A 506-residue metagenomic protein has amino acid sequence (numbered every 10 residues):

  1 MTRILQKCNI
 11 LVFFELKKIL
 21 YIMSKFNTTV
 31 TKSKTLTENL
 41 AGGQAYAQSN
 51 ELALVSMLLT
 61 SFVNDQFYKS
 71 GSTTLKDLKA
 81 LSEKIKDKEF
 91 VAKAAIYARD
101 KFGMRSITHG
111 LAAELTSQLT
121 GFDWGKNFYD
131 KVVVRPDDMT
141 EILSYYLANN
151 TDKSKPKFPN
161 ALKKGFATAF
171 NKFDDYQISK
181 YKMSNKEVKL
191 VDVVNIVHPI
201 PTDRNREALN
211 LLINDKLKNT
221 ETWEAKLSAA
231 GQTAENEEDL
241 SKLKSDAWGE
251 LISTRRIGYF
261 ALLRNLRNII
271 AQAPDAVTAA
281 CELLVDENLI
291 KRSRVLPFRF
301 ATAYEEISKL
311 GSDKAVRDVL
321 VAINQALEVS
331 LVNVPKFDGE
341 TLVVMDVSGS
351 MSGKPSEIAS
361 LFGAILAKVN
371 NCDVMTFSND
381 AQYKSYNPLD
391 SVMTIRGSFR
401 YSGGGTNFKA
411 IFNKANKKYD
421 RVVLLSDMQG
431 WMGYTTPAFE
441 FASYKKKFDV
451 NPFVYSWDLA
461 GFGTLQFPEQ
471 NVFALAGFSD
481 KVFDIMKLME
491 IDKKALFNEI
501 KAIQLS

Functional and structural regions predicted by a protein language model:
T2-V12: Intrinsically disordered, low-complexity segments enriched in serine/proline and basic residues
F13-F14, Y21: Aromatic (phenylalanine/tyrosine) cluster motif
M23-K354, K368-S506: Long lumenal/extracellular ectodomains of secretory and single-pass membrane proteins
S356-S360: Short, conserved loop/turn and helix-capping segments at secondary-structure boundaries that abut family-defining
